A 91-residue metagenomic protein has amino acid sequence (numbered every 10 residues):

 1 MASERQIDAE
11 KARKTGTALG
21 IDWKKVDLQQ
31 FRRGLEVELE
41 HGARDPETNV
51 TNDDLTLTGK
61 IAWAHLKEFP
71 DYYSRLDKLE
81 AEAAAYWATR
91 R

Functional and structural regions predicted by a protein language model:
M1-Q29, V37: Glycine-rich short-loop/terminal segments
A12, R32-G34, A43, T48: Metallocofactor- and cofactor-centric catalytic cores in central/energy metabolism, strongly enriched
L19, E38-G42, P46, Y73 (+1 more regions): Short, flexible helical or helix-coil boundary motifs
D22-K25, P46-T51: Charged, low-complexity interaction regions
W23-K25, Q30-R33, T56-T58, R75: Long, highly charged low-complexity segments
E36-L39, T51: Short amphipathic alpha-helical segments, especially helix-boundary/capping motifs
N49-W87: Amphipathic alpha-helical packing elements
